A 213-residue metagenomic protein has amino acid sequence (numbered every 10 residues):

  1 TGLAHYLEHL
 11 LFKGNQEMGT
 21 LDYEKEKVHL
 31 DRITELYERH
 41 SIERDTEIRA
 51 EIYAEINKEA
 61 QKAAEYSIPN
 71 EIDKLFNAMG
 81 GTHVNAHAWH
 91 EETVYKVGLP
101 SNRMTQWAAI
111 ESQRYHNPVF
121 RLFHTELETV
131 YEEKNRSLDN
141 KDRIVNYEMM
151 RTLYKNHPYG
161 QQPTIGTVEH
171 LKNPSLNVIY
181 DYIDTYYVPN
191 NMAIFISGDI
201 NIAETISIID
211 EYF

Functional and structural regions predicted by a protein language model:
T1-E26: Active/ligand-binding-proximal structured segments within catalytic/core domains that scaffold catalytic residues
T20-F213: Charge-rich, well-structured scaffold segments of protease-associated domains
